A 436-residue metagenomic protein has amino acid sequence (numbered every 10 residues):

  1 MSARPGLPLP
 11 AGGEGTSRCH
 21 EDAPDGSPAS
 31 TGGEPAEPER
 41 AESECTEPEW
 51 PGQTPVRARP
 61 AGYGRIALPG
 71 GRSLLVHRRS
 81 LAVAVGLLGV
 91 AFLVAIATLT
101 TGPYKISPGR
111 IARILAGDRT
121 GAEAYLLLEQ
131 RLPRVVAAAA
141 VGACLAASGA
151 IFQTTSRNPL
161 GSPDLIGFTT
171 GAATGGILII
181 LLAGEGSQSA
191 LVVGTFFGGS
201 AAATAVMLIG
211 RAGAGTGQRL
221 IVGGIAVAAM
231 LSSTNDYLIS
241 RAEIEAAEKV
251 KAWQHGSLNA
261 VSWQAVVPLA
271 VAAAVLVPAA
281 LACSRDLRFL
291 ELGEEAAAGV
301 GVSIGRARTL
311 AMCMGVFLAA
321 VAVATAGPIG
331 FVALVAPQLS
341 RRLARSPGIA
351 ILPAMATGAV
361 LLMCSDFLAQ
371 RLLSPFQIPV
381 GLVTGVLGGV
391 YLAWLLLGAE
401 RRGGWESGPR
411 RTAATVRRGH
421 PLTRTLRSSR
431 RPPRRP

Functional and structural regions predicted by a protein language model:
R4, T31, T46-P436: Alpha-helical transmembrane segments in inner-membrane proteins
G13-E14, G33: Glycine-biased, low-complexity coil/linker segments
E21-A23: Short hydrophobic alpha-helical segments enriched in small aliphatic residues
D25-S30: N-terminal compositionally biased or targeting/leader segments
G33-R40, P48: Ser/Thr/Pro-rich low-complexity tandem-repeat tracts
